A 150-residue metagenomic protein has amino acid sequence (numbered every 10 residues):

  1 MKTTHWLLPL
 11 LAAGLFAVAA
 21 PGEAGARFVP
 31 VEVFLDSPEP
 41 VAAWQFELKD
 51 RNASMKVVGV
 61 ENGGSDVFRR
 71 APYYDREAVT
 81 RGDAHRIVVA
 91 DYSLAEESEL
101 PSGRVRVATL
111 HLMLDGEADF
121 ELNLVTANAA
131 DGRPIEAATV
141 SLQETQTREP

Functional and structural regions predicted by a protein language model:
M1-L8: Bacterial N-terminal signal peptides that target proteins for export
L8-A17: Bacterial N-terminal signal peptides
A17-P150: Acidic, low-complexity intrinsically disordered segments
